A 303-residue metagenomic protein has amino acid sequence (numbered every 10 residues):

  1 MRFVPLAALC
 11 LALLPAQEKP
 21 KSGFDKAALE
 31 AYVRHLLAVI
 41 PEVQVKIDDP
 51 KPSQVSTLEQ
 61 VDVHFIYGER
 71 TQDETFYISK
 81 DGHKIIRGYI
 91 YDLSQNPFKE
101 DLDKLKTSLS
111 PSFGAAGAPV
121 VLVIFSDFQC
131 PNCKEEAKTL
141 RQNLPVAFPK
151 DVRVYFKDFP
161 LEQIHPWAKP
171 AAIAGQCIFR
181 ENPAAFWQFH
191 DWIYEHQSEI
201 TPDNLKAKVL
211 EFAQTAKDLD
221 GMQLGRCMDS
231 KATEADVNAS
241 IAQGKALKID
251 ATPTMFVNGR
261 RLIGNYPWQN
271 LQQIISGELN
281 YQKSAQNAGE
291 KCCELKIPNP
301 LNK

Functional and structural regions predicted by a protein language model:
M1-V4: Positively charged n-region of N-terminal signal peptides that target proteins for export
A7-Q17: Hydrophobic h-region of N-terminal signal peptides that target proteins for export in Gram-negative bacteria
K19-R87, L210-K303: C-terminal cap of thioredoxin/glutaredoxin-like
D73, V120-V121: Short loop/turn microsegments at loop-to-beta-strand junctions
I86-K104, G114, A288, E294: N-proximal helix/coil linker or "cap" segments that precede and/or mark the start of modular domains
K104-V120: A short beta-strand-turn-helix
V123-Q214, L247-D250, G277, Q282-N302: Structural alpha/beta surface segment adjacent to cysteine/selenocysteine redox centers across thiol/disulfide enzymes
